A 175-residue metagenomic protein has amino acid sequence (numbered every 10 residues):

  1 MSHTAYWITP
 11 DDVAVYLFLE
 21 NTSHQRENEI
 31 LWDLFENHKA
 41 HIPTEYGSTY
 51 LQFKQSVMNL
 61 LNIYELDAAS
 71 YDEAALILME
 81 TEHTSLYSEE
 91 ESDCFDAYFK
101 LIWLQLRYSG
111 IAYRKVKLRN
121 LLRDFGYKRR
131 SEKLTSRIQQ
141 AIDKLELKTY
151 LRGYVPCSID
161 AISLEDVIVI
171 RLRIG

Functional and structural regions predicted by a protein language model:
S2-T22, N37-H38, S88-L118, R123-D124: Positively charged, polyanion-binding regions of nucleic-acid-associated proteins
T4-A5, T22-E29, T44-S48, Q52 (+3 more regions): Alpha-helix boundary/N-cap detector
D12-F18, I30-H38, T49-L60, E73-I77 (+4 more regions): Charge-rich, solvent-exposed alpha-helical interaction surfaces
E20-T22, L34-N37, S109, R137 (+2 more regions): Low-complexity, intrinsically disordered/propeptide-like segments
N28-W32, A112-N120, K148-S158: Short glycine-rich, low-complexity/disordered patches
N37-Y64, L122-I159: Charge-enriched amphipathic alpha-helical scaffolds
P43-C94: Long, low-complexity, charged/polar intrinsically disordered regions in eukaryotic proteins
T149-G175: C-terminal engagement modules used by replication, chromatin/transcription, nuclear envelope/ESCRT, and ubiquitin
